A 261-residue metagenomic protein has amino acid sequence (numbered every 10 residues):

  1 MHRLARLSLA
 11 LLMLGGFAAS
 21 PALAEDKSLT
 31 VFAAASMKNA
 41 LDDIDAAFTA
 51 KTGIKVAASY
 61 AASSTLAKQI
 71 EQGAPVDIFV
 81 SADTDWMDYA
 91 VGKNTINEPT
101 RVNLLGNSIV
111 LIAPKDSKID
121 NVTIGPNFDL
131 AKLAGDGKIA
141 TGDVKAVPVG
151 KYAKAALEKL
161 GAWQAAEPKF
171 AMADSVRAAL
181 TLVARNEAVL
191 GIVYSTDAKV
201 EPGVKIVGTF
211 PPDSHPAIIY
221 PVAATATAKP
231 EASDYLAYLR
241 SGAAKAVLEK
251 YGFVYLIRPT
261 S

Functional and structural regions predicted by a protein language model:
M1-L9: Bacterial N-terminal signal peptides that target proteins for export
S8-A18: Bacterial N-terminal signal peptides
A18-A24: Sec/Tat signal peptide C-region and signal peptidase I cleavage site
A24-A74, S81-T84, D88-S261: Exported/periplasmic ABC-transporter solute-binding proteins
